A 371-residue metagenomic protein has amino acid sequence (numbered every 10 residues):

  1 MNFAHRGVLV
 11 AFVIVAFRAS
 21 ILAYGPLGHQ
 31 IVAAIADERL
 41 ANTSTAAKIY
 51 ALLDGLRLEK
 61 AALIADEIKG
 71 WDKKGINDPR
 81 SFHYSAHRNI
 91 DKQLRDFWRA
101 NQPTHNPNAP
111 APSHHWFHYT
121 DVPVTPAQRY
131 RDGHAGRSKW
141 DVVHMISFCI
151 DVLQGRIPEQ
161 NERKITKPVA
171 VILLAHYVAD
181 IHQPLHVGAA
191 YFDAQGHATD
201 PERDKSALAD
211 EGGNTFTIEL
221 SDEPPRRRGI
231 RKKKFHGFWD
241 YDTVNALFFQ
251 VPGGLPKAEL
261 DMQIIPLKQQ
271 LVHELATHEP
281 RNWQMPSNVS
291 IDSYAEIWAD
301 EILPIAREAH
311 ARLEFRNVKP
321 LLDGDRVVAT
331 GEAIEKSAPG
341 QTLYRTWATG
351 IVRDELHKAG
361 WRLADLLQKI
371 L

Functional and structural regions predicted by a protein language model:
M1-A4: N-terminal secretory signal peptides that target proteins for export/translocation
G7-R18: Bacterial N-terminal signal peptides
L22-Y177, P184-K369: N-terminal, motif-rich segments that launch catalysis or mediate targeting to/interaction with membranes, typified by
